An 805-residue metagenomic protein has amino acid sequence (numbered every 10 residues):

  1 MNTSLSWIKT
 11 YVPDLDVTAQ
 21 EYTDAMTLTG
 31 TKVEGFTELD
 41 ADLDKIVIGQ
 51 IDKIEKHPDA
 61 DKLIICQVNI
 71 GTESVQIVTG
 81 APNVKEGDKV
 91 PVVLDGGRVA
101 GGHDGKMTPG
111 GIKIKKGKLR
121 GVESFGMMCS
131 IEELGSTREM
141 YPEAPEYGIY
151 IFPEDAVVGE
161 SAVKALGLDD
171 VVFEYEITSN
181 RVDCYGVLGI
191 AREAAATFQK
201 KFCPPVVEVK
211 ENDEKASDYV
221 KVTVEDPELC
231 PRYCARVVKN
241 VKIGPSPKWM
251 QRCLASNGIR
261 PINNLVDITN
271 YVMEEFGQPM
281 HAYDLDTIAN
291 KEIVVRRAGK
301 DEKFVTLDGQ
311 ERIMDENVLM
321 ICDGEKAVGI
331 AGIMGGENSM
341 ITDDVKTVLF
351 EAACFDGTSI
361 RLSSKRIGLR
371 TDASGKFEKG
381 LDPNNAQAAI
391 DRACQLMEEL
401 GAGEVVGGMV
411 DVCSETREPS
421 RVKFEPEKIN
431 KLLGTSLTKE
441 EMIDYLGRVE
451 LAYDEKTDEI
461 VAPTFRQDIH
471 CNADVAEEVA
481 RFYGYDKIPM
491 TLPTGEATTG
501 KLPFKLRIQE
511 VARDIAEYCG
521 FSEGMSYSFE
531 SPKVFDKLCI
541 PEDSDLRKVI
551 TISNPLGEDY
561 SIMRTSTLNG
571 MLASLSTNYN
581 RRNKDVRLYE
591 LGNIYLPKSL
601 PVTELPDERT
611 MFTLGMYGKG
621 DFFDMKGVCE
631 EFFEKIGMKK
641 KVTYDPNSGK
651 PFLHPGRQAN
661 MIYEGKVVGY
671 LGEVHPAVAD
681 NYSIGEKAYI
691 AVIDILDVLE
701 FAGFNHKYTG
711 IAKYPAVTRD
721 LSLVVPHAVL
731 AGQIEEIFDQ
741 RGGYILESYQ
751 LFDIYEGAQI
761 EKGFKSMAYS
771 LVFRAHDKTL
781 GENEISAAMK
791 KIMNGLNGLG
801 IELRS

Functional and structural regions predicted by a protein language model:
M1-E214, L349, G368, D372 (+3 more regions): Phosphate-backbone binding interfaces of nucleic-acid-interacting proteins
N2, R448-L451, K598-V602, D607-E608 (+2 more regions): A carboxyl-terminal module marker
L5, D24, I64, F198 (+1 more regions): Glycine/proline-enriched, intrinsically flexible loops and inter-domain linkers
D40-D44, E211-N212, A497-T498, L502 (+3 more regions): Beta-rich nucleic-acid/ligand-interaction surfaces
I48-V78, V158, R252, N263 (+1 more regions): Conserved mixed alpha/beta core segments that line enzyme active sites in large multi-domain catalysts
R120-C129, E133-G135, A144-G148, V163 (+5 more regions): Mobile "lid/hinge" segments at catalytic clefts and subdomain interfaces of large enzymes
F198-V224, G401-I429, S436: Terminal amphipathic helices with adjacent charged low-complexity linkers/tails
V422-K584, R719, V772-H776, N783-S805: Extended, well-folded interaction surfaces typified by the phenylalanyl-tRNA synthetase beta subunit core
